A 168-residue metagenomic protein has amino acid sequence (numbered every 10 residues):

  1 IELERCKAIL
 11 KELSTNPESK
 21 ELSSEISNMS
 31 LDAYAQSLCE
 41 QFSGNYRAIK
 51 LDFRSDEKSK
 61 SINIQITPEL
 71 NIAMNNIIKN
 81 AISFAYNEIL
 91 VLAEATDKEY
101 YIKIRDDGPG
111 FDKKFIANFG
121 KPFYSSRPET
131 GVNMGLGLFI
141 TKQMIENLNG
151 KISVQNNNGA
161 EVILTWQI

Functional and structural regions predicted by a protein language model:
I1-A48: Conserved DHp (HisKA) dimerization/phosphotransfer helix of two-component histidine kinases, i.e., the long coiled-coil
I72-N76, N80: Conserved polar catalytic motif of the HATPase_c/GHKL fold
E88-K98: Short beta-strand/loop element within the Bergerat-fold HATPase_c
D106: Acidic ATP/Mg2+-coordinating residue in the GHKL
F111-F123: Short conserved segment of the HATPase_c
G131-I140: Glycine-rich phosphate-binding loop
